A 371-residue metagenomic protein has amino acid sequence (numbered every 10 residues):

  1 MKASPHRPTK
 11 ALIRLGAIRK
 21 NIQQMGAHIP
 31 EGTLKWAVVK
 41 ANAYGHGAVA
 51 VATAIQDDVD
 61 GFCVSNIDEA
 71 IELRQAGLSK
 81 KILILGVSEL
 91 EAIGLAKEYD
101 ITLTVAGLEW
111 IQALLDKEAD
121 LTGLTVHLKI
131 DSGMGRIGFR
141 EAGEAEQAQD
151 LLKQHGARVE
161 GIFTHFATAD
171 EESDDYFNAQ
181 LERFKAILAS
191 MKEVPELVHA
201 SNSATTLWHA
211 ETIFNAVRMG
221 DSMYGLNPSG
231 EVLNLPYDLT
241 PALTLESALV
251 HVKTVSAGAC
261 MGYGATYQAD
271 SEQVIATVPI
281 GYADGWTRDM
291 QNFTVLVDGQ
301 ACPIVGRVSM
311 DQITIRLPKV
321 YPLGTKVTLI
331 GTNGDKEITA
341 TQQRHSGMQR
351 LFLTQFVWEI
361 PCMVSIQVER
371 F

Functional and structural regions predicted by a protein language model:
K2-L15, R19, E69, S88-L90 (+4 more regions): Active-site anion/phosphate-binding pocket segments in diverse small-molecule metabolic enzymes
K2-P5, T9-I13, A17-K20, T33-H199: Active-site-proximal beta-alpha core segment in soluble small-molecule metabolic enzymes
H28: Conserved PLP-enzyme active-site core in the AAT-like
